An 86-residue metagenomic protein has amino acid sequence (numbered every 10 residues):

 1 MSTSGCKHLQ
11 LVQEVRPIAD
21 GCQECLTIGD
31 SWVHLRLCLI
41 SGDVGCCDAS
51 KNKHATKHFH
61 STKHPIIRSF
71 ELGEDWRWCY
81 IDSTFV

Functional and structural regions predicted by a protein language model:
T3-Q10, R16-Q23, I28, V44-V86: Cys/His-rich, Zn2+-coordinating zinc-finger modules
D30-L39: Canonical RING-type zinc finger of E3 ubiquitin-protein ligases
